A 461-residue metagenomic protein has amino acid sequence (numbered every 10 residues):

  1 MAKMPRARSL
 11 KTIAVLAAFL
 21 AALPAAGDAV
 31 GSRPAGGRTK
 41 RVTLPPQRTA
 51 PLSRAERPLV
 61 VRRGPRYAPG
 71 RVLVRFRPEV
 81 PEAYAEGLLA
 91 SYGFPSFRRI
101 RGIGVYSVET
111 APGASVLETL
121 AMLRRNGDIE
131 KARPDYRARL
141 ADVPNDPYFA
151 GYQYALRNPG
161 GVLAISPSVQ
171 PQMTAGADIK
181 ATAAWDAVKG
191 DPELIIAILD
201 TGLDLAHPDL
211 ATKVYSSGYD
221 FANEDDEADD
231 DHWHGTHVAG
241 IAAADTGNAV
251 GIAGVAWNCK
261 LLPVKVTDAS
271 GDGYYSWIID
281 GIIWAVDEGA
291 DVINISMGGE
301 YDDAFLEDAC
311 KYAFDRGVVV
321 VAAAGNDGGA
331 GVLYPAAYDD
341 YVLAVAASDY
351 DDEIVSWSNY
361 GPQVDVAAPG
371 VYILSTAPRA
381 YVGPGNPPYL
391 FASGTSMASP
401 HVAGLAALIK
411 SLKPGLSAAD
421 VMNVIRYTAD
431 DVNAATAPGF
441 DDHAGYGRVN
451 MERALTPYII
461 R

Functional and structural regions predicted by a protein language model:
K3-I13: Bacterial N-terminal signal peptides that target proteins for export
K11-A14, F19, A25-Y92, R124-N145 (+1 more regions): Autoinhibitory N-terminal propeptides
T49-R54, R98, G102, R124-I195 (+5 more regions): Protease zymogen maturation seam
G70-R71, R98-V116, L140, L262: Surface-exposed aromatic
V74, V108, I129-A132, A184 (+8 more regions): Generic structural signal for small/hydrophobic residues in well-ordered secondary structure, especially within
P95, T182-S217, E224-Y275, D291 (+5 more regions): Subtilisin-like serine protease catalytic core
P208, V318, L333, A337-S411 (+3 more regions): Extracellular S/T/G-rich loop segment that most often corresponds to the catalytic His/Ser-adjacent loop
C259, W277, G281, V286-M297 (+5 more regions): C-terminal subdomain of the subtilisin-like protease fold in secreted/lumenal serine endopeptidases
